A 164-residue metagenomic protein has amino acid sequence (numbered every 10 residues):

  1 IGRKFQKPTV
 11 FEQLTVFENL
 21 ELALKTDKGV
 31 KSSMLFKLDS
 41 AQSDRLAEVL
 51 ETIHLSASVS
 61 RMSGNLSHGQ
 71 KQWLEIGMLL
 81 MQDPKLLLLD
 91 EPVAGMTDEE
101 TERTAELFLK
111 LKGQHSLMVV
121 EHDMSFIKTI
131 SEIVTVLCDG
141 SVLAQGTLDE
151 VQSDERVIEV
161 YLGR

Functional and structural regions predicted by a protein language model:
K7, L14-G29: Q-loop/switch helix immediately C-terminal to the Walker
S33-R61, K85, E106: Conserved ABC ATPase "signature" region
M62-L66: Conserved ABC ATPase signature
L87-E91: Catalytic Walker B motif of ABC-type/P-loop ATPase nucleotide-binding domains
I127-T129: A short, surface-exposed alpha-helical micro-motif characterized by mixed small hydrophobic and charged/polar residues
Q145-G146: ABC ATPase "signature
